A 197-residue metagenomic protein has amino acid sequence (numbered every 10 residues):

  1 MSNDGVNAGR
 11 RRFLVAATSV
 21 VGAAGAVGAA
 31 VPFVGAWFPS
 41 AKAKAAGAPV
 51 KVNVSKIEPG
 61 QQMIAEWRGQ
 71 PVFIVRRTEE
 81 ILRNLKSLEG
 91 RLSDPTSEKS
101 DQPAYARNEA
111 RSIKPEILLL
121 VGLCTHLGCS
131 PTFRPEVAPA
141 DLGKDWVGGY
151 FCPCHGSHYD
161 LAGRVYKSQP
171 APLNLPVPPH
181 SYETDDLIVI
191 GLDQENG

Functional and structural regions predicted by a protein language model:
S2-V21: N-terminal secretory signal peptides and thylakoid transit peptides that target proteins across membranes
A16, A26-Q70: C-terminal segment of N-terminal export signals and the immediately downstream linker at the start of the mature
V20-V34, E136-V137, D145-G148: Short low-complexity stretches enriched in small and charged residues
A41, V54-Q61, P71, T96 (+3 more regions): Solvent-exposed, flexible loop/coil residues
V54, W67, V75-R76, V121 (+2 more regions): Pocket-edge structural micro-motifs
Q61-N108: Extracytoplasmic/periplasmic/luminal assembly and interaction segments in envelope/secretory/respiratory proteins
G90-G197: Rieske [2Fe-2S] iron-sulfur-binding domain
